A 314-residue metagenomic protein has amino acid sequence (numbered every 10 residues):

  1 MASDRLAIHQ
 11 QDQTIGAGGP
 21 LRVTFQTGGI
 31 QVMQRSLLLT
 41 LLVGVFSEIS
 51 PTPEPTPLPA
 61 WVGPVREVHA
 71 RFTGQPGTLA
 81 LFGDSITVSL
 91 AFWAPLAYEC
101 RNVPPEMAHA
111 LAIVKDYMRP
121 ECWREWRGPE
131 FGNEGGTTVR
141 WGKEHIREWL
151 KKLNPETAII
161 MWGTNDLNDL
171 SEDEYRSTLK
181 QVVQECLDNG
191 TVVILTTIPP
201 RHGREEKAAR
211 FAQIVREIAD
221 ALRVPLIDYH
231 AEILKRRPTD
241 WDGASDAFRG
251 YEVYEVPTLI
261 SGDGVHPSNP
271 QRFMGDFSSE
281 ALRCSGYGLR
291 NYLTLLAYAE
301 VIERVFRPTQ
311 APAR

Functional and structural regions predicted by a protein language model:
A2, A7, T14-A17, T27: Short linear motifs in low-complexity or flexible loops
P20-V32: Short, Lys/Arg-enriched N-terminal segments with co-localized hydrophobic residues within the first ~10-30 amino acids
S36-G44: Sec-dependent N-terminal signal peptides
F46-T73: Short coil-to-helix leader/linker segments, especially the first N-terminal amphipathic alpha-helix with its helix
P55, R71-R176, A281: Conserved SGNH/GDSL esterase-like catalytic core that processes O-acyl groups on lipids and polysaccharides
P57, W61-P64, G142, I146 (+4 more regions): Stable alpha-helical elements in mature extracytoplasmic
V183-Q213: Active-site segments of SGNH/GDSL-like serine hydrolases that catalyze O-acetyl group transfer/hydrolysis on lipids
H202-R314: Catalytic His-Asp segment of secreted/periplasmic serine-dependent ester chemistry enzymes
